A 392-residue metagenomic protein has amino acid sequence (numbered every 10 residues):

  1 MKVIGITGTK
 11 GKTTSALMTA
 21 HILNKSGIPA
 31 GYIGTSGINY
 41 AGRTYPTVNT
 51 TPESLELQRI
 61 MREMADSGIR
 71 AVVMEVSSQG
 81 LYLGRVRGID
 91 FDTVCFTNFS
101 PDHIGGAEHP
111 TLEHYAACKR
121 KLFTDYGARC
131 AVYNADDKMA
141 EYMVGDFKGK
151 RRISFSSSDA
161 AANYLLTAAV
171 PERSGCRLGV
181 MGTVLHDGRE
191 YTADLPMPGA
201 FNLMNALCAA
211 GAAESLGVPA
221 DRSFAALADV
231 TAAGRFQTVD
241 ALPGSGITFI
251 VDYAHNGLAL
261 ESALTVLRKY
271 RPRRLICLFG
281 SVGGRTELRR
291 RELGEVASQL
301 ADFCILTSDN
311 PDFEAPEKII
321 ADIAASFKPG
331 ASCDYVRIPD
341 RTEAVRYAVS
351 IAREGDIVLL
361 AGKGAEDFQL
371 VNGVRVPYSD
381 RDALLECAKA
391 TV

Functional and structural regions predicted by a protein language model:
M1-A135, M139-K150, L207, R271: Phosphate-binding loop of NTP-binding sites
E63-A65, I69-I104, E141-T192, A225 (+1 more regions): Extended acidic/charged loop-beta regions that coordinate divalent cations and stabilize anionic phosphate/carboxylate
S78-Q79, S100-D102, D137-K138, P171 (+4 more regions): Short glycine-rich anion-binding loops that position phosphate/pyrophosphate groups of nucleotides and phosphorylated
E113-A117, E287-A297, I320-I323, V376-D380: Charged helix-capping and loop-helix junction motifs
C130-A135, I276-F279, D302-N310: Short internal beta-strands
H186-F303, A325: Nucleotide phosphate-binding/pyrophosphate-handling subdomain across enzymes that bind or process nucleotide phosphates
G246, G294-E354: C-terminal helical cap/extension that packs against the catalytic core of soluble nucleotide-cofactor enzymes
Y378-V392: Short, flexible loop segments at boundaries between secondary-structure elements
